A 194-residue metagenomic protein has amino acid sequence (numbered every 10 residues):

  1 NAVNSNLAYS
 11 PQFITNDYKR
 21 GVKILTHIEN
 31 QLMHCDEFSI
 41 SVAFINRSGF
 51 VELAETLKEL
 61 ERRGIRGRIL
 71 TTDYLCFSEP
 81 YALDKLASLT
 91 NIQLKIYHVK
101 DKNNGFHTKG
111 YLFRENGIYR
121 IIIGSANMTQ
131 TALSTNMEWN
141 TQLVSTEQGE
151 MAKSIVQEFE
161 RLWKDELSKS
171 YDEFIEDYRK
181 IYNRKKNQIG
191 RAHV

Functional and structural regions predicted by a protein language model:
N1-R191: PLD/PLD-like phosphodiesterase catalytic module centered on the HKD motif
